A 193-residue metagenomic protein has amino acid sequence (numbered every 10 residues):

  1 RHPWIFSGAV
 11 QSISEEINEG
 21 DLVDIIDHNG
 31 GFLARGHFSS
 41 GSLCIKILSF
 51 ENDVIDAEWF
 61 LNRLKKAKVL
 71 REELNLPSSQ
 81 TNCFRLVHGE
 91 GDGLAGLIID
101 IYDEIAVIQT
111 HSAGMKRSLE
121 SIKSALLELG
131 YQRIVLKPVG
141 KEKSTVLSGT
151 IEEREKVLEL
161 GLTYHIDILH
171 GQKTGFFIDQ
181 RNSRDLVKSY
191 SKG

Functional and structural regions predicted by a protein language model:
R1-S189: RNA-binding accessory domains that recognize and position tRNA/RNA substrates
K192-G193: Conserved class I S-adenosyl-L-methionine
